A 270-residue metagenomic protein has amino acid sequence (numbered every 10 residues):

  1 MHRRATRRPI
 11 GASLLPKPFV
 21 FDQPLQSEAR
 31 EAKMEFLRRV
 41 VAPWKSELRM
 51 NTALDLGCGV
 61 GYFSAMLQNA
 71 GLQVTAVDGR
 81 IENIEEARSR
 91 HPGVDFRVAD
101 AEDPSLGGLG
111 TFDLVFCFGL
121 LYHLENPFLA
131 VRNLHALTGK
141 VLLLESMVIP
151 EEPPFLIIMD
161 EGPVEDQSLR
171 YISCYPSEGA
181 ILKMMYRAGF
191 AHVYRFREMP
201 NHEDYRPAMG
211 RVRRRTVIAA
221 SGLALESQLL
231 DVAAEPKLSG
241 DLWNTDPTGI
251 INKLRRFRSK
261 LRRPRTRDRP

Functional and structural regions predicted by a protein language model:
M1-F112, D160, V212-R269: Conserved N-terminal segment of class I S-adenosyl-L-methionine
F116: A conserved beta-strand element that flanks and buttresses the S-adenosyl-L-methionine
L120: Hydrophobic adenine-recognition pocket in adenosine-nucleotide-binding enzymes
F128-V141, V148: A short glycine-rich, Lys/Arg-flanked "PGG" loop and its adjoining helix->strand segment in the class I
L144-D166: Conserved class I S-adenosyl-L-methionine
V164-G179: Acceptor-substrate binding/catalytic loop of class I
F190-H202: Conserved S-adenosyl-L-methionine
E203-G210: Short proline/glycine-enriched turn/loop segments at secondary-structure junctions
